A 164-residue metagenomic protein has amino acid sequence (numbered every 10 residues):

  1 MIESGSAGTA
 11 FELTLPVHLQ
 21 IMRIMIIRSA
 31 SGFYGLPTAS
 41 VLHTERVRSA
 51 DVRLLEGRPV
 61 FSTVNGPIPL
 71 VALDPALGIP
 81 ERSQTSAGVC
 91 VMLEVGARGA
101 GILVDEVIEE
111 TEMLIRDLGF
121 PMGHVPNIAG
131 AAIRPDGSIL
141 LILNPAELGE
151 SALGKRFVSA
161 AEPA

Functional and structural regions predicted by a protein language model:
M1-A164: Conserved secondary-structure micro-motifs at functional edges
